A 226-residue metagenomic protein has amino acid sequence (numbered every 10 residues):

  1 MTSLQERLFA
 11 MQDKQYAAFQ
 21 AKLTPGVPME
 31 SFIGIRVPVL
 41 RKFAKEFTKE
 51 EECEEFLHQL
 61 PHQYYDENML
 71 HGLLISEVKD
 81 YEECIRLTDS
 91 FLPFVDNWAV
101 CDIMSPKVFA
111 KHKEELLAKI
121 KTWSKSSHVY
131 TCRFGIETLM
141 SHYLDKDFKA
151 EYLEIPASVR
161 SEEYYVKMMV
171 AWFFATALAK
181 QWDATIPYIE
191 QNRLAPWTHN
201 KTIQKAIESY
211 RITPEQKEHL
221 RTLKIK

Functional and structural regions predicted by a protein language model:
M1-K226: Alpha-helical scaffold domains
